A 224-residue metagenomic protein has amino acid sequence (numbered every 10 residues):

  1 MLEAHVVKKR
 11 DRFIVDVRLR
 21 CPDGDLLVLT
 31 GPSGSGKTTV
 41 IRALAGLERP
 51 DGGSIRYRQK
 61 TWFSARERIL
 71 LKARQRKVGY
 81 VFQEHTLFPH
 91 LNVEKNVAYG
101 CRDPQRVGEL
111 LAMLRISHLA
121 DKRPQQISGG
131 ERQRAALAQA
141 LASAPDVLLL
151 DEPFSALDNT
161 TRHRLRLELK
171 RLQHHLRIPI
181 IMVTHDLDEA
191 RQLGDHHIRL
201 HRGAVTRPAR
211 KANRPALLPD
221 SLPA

Functional and structural regions predicted by a protein language model:
K60-A65, P104-D121, K170-R171: Conserved ABC ATPase "signature" region
W62-Y80: ABC ATPase NBD coupling module
R123-I127, E131-Q133: Conserved ABC ATPase signature
L137: Hydrophobic anchor residue at the start of the ABC signature
A142-D146: A short, proline-enriched helix->beta-strand linker immediately N-terminal to the Walker B motif in ABC-type P-loop
L148-E152: Catalytic Walker B motif of ABC-type/P-loop ATPase nucleotide-binding domains
R177-V183: Conserved H-loop
